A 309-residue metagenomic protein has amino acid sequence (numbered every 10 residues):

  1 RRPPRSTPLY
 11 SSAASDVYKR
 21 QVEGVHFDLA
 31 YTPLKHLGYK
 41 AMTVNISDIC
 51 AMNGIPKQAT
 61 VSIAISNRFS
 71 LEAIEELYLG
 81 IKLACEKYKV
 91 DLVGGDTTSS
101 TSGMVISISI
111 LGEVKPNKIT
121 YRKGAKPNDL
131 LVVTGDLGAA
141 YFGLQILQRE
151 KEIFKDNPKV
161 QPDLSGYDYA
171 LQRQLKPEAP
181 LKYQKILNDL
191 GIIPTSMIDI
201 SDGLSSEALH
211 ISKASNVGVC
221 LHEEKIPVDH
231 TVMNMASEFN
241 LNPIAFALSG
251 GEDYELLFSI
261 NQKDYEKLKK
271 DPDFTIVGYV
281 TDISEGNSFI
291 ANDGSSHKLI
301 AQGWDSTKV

Functional and structural regions predicted by a protein language model:
R2-A14, Y18: Single conserved hydrophobic/aromatic residue that forms the stacking wall/gate of nucleotide- or nucleobase-binding
S15-A30: N-terminal small/glycine-rich loop or linker at the start of catalytic domains across soluble metabolic enzymes
S15-D16, L131-T134, F258: Short hydrophobic-aromatic micro-motifs
V22, V105, Y121-K185: Short, acidic (Asp/Glu-rich) active-site segment that either coordinates a divalent metal cofactor
T32-H36, Y169-P177, T195-S196, I244-F246: Short pre-catalytic strand/loop immediately N-terminal to key active-site residues, enriched for Gly-Thr
L34-Q58, L79-K87, I186, S206-I211: Small-aliphatic-rich amphipathic alpha-helix that forms the alpha element of a beta-alpha
P56-E150, Y279: Glycine-rich anion-binding loops of enzyme active sites
R68-D91, S99-I106, L111, D189-V309: Glycine-/charge-enriched secondary-structure boundary and capping motifs
